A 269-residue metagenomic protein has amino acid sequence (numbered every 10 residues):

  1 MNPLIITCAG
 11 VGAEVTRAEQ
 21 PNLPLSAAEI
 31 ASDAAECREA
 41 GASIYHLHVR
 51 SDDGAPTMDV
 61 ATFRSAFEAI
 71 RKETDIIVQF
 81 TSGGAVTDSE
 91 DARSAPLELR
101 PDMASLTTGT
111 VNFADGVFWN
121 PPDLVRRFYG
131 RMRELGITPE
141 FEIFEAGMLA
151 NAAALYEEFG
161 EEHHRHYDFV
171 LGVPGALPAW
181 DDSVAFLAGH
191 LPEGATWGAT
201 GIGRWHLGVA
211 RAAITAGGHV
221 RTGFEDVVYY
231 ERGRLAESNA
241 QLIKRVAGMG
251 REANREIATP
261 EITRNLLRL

Functional and structural regions predicted by a protein language model:
M1-N22, S105-N112: N-terminal small/glycine-rich loop or linker at the start of catalytic domains across soluble metabolic enzymes
C8, A27, A55-S82, R127-E134 (+2 more regions): Alpha-helix-loop-beta-strand connector modules within alpha/beta enzyme cores
A18, S43-A66, F113, V170-L171 (+1 more regions): Glycine-rich, proline-tolerant flexible connector loops at the mouths of alpha/beta enzymes
A27, G54-N120: Active-site beta->alpha loop and helix N-cap motifs at the rims of alpha/beta catalytic domains
I30, C37, H48, A104 (+4 more regions): Conserved, mostly hydrophobic/aromatic
A42-R50, V78-S82, E142: Short beta-strand segments at enzyme active-site cores
M103-E225, A236: Catalytic alpha/beta core domains of metabolic enzymes, predominantly
A185, G189, R211-L269: Structured C-terminal cap/extension of enzyme domains
